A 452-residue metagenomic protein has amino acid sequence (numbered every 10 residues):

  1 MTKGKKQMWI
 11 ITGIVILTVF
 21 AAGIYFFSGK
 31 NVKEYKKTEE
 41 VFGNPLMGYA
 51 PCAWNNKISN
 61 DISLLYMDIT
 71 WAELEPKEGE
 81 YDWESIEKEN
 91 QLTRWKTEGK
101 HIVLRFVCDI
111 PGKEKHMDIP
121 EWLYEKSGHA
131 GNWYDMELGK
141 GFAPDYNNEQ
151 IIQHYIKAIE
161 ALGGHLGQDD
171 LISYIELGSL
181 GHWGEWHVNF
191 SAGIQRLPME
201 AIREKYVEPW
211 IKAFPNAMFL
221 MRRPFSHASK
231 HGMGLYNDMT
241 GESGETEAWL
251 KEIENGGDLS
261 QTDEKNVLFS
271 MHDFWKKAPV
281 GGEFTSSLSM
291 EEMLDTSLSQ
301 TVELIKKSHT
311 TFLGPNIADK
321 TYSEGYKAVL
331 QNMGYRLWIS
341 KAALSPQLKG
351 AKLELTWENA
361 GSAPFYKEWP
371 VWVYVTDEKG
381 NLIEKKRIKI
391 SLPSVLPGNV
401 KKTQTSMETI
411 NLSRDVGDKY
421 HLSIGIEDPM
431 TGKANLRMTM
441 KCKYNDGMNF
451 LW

Functional and structural regions predicted by a protein language model:
T2-I16: N-terminal Sec-pathway targeting helices
L17-F27: Hydrophobic alpha-helical membrane-insertion segments, chiefly the h-region of N-terminal signal peptides
V32-N147, I151, V267-Y322: N-terminal substrate-binding region of glycoside hydrolase catalytic domains
L65, L162, I175, W210 (+1 more regions): Conserved, mostly hydrophobic/aromatic
L74-E75, I110-I119, G181-H187, H227-H231 (+1 more regions): Short catalytic/ligand-binding loop motif for oxyanion handling, primarily in non-cytosolic enzymes, centered on
A130-I151, A158-I194: Active-site groove signature of glycoside hydrolases
E176-E208, A213, L220-D273: Substrate-binding cleft/loops of secretory-pathway carbohydrate-active enzymes
L330-W452: Extracellular/luminal regions of secreted and cell-surface proteins that mediate adhesion/ECM remodeling
